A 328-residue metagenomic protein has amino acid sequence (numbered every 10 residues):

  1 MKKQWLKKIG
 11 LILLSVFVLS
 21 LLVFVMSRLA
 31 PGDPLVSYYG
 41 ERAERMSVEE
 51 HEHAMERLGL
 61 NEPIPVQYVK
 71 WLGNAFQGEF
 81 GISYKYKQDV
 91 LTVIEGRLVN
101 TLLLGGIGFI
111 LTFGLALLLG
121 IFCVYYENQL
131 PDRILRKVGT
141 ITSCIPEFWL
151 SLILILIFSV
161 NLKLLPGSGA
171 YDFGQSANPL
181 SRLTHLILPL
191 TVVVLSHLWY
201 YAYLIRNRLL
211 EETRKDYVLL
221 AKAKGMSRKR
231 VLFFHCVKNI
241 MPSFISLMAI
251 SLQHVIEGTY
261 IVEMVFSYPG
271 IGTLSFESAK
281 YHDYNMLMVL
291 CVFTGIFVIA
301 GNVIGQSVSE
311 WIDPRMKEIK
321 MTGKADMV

Functional and structural regions predicted by a protein language model:
K2-F24: Hydrophobic secretory-pathway targeting helix
K2-K3, I94, L98-P131, E147 (+1 more regions): Alpha-helical transmembrane segments of integral membrane proteins, especially multi-pass inner/plasma-membrane
V16-V66, L162-R182: Hydrophobic alpha-helical transmembrane segments of membrane transport/permease proteins and related membrane-embedded
V18, L22, M26, L115 (+7 more regions): Alpha-helical membrane-inserting segments
A30, T142-I145, I256: Transmembrane helix irregularities
M46-Q77, F266-E277: Short hydrophobic, aromatic-rich alpha-helical segments embedded in or entering the lipid bilayer of multi-pass
L60-L117: An internal, D/E-rich "acidic patch" concept
K137-W199: Membrane-water interface segments at transmembrane-helix boundaries in multipass membrane proteins
